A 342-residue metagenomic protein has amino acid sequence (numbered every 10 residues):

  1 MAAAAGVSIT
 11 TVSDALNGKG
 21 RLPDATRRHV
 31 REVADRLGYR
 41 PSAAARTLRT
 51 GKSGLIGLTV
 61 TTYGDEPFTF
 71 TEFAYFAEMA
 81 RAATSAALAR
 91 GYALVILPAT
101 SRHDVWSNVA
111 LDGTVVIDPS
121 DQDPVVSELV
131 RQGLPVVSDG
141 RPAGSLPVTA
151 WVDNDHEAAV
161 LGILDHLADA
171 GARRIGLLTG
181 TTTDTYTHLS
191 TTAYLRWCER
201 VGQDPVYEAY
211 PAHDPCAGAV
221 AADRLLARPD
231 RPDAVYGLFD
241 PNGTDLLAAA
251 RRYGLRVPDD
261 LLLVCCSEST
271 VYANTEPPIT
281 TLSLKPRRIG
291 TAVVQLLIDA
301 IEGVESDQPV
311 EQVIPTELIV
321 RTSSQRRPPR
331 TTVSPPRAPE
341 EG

Functional and structural regions predicted by a protein language model:
M1-L55, P328-G342: N-terminal helix-turn-helix DNA-binding module of bacterial transcription factors
S8, G54, D112, R173-R174 (+2 more regions): Short acidic/polar active-site loop segments enriched in Thr and Asp
Y39-D104, G113: Amphipathic helical "hinge" segments at domain boundaries
D65-Y75, P98-R102, V152-G162, L178-A221 (+4 more regions): Hinge/beta->alpha junction and helix N-cap segments in small-molecule ligand-binding domains
S101-A110, A219-D230: Short, well-structured alpha-helical segments in soluble
P119-G162, P241, S267-I279: Flexible loop/hinge segments that line or gate small-molecule binding clefts
V206, R228-G342: Flexible loop/turn connectors
